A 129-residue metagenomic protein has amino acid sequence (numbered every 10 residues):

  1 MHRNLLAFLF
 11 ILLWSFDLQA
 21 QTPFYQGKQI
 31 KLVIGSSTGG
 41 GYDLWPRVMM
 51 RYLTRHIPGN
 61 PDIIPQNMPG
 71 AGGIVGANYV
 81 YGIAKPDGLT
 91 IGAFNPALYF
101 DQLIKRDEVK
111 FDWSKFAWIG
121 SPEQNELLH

Functional and structural regions predicted by a protein language model:
M1-N4: Positively charged n-region of N-terminal signal peptides that target proteins for export
L6-F8: Sec-dependent N-terminal signal peptides
S15-D17: N-terminal signal peptide c-region/cleavage motif recognized by signal peptidases
A20-S121: N-terminal (or domain-start) structured segment
A117, N125-H129: Small-molecule pocket liners
